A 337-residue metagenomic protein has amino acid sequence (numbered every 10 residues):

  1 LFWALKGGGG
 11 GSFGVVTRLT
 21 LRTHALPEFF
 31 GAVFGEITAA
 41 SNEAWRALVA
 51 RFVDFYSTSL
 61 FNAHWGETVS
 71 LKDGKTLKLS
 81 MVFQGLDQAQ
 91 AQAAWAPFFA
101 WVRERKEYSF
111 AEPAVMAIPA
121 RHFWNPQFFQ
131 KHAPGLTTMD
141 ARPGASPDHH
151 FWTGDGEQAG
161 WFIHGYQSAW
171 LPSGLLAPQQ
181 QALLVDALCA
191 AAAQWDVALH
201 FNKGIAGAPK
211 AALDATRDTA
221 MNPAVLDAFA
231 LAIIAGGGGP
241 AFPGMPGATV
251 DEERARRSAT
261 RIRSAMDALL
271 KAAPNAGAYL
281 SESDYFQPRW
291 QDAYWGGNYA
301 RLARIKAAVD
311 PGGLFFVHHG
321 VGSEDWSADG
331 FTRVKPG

Functional and structural regions predicted by a protein language model:
L1-G337: Soluble FAD-dependent oxygen oxidases
